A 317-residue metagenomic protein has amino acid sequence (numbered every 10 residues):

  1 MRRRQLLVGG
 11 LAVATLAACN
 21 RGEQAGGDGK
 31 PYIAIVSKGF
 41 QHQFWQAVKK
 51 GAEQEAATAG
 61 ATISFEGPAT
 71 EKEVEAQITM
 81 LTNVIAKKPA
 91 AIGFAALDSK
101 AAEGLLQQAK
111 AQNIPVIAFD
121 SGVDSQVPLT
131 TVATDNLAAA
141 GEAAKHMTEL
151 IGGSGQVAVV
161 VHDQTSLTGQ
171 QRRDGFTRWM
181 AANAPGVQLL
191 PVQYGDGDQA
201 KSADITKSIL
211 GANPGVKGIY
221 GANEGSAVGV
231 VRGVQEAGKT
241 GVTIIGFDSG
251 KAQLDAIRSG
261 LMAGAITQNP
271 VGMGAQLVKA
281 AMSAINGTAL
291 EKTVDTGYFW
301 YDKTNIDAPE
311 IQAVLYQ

Functional and structural regions predicted by a protein language model:
R3-L7: N-terminal export leaders
V8-A12: Sec-dependent N-terminal signal peptides
C19-Q317: A residue-level marker of the well-folded mature domains of exported/periplasmic proteins
